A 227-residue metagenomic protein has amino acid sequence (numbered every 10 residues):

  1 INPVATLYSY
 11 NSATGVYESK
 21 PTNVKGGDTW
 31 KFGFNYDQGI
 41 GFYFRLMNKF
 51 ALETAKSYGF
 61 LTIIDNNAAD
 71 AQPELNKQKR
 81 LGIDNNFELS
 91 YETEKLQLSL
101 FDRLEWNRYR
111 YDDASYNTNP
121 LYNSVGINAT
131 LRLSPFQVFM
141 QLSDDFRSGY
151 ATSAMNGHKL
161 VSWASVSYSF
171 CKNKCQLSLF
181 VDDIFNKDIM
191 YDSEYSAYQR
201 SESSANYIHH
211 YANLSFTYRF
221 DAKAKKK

Functional and structural regions predicted by a protein language model:
I1-K227: Exposed, low-structure sequence patches enriched in small/polar residues
